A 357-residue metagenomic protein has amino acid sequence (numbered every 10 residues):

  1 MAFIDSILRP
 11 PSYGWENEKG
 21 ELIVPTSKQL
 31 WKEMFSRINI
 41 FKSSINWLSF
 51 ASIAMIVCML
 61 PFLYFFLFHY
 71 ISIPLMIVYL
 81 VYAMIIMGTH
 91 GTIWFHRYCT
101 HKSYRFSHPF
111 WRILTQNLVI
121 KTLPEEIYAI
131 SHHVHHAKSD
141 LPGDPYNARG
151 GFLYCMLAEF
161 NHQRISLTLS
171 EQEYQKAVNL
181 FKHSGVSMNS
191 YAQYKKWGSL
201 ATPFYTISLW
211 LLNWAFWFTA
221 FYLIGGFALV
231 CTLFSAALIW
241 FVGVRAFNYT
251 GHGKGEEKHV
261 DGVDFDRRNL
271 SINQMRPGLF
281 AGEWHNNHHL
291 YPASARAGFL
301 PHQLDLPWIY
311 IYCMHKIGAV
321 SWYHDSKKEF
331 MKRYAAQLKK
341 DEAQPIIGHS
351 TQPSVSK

Functional and structural regions predicted by a protein language model:
M1-R245, S294-K357: Non-catalytic, topology-defining segments of multipass membrane proteins
N189-L200, E257-W284: Active-site-proximal inter-transmembrane loops
I224-G225, K254, A281: Short glycine-rich loop/turn motifs that provide flexible caps or phosphate-binding loops at active sites
T250-H252, E256-E257: Membrane-interfacial segments at transmembrane helix termini in multi-pass membrane proteins
